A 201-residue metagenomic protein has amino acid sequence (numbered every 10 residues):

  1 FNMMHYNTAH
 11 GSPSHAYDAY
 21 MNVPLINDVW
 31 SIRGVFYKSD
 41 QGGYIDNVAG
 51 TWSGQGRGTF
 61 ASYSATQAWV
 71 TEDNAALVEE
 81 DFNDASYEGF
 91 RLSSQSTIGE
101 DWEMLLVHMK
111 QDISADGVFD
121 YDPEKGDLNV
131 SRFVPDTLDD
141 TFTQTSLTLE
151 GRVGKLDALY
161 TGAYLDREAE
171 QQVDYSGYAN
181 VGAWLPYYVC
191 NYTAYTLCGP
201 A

Functional and structural regions predicted by a protein language model:
F1-Y6: Transmembrane beta-strand segments that form the barrel wall of outer-membrane beta-barrel proteins
A9-A115, T141-T145: Transmembrane beta-barrel wall of Gram-negative outer-membrane proteins
I45-E80, D116-F133, D174-A201: Solvent-exposed loop segments that connect transmembrane elements
T97-G99, L106-M109, F142-Q172, L197-A201: Face-selective signature of the C-terminal outer-membrane beta-barrel domain
E103, V107-F142, Q171: Flexible loop and strand-edge segments within Gram-negative outer membrane beta-barrel domains
